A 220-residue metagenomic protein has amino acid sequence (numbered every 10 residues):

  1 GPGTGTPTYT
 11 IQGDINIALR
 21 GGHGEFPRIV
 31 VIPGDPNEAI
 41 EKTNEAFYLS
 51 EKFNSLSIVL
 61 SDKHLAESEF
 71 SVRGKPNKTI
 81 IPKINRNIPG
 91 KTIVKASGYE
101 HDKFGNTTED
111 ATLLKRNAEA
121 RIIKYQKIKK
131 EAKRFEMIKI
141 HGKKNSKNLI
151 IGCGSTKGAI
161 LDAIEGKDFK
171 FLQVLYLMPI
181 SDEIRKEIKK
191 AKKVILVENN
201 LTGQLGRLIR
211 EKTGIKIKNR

Functional and structural regions predicted by a protein language model:
G1, I17-R28, L196-R207: Short, basic, helix/turn surface patches
G1-T6, E25-I32, I217-R220: Short beta-alpha connecting loops at secondary-structure transitions that line or flank enzyme active sites
P2-T4, E38-A39, A66-E69: Short, well-ordered, mixed-charge alpha-helical segments that flank or form enzyme active sites
G3-T8, I32-P36, I122-K127, F169-L172: Short linear motifs at secondary-structure transitions and domain/linker junctions
T6-E25, P89-A96, E100, I184: Amphipathic, alpha-helical segments enriched in basic
Y9-I58, D62: Conserved thiamine diphosphate
K42, F47-R220: Flexible, low-complexity linker and terminal segments
